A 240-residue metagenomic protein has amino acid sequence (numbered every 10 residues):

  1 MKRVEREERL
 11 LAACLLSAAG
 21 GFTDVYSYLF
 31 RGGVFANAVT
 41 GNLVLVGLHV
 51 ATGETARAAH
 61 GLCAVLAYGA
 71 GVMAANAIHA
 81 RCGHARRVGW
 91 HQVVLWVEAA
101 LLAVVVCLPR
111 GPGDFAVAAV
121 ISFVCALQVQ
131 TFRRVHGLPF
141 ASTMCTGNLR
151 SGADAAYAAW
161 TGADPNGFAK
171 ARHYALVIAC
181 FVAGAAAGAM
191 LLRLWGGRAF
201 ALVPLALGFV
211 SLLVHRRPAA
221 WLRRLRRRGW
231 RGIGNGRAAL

Functional and structural regions predicted by a protein language model:
M1-L240: Alpha-helical transmembrane segments of multi-pass membrane proteins
